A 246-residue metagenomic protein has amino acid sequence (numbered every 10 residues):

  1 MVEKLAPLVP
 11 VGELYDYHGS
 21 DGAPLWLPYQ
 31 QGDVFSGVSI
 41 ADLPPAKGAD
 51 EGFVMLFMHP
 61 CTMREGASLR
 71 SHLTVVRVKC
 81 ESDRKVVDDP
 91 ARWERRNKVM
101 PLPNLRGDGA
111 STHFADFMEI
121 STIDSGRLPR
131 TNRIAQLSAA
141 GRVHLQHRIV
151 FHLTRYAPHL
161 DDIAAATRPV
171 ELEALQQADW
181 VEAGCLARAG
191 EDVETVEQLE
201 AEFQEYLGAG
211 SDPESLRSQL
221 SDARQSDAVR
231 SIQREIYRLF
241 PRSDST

Functional and structural regions predicted by a protein language model:
M1-A67: Short N-terminal edge-element motif at the start of the domain
M1-Y15, A46-G48, V87-T246: C-terminal terminal-subdomain/extension
G32-F35, L56, L73-V78, L102 (+2 more regions): Generic structural hydrophobic/aromatic packing signal, biased to beta-strands
K47-E51, L56-R96: Compact nucleic-acid interaction/catalytic patches
